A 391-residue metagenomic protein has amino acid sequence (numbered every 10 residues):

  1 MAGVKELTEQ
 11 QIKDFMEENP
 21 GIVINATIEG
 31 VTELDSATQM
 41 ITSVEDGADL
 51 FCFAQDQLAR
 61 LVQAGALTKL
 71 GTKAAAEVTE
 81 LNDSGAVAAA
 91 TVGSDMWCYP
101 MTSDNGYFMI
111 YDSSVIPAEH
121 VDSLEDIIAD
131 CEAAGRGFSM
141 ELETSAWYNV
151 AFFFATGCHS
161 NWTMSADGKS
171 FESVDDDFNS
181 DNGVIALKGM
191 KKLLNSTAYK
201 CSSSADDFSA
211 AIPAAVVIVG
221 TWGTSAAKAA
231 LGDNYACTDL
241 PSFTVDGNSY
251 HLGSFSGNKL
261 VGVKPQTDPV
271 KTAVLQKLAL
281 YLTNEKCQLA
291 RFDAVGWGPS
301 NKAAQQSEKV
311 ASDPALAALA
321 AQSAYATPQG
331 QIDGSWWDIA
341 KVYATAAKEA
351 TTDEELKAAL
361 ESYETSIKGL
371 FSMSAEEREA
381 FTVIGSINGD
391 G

Functional and structural regions predicted by a protein language model:
M1-Q57, V270, A358, T365 (+1 more regions): Conserved N-terminal structural module of periplasmic/extracytoplasmic solute-binding proteins
L7, Q11, N182-G189, P269-L282 (+1 more regions): Short amphipathic alpha-helical coupling segments at ligand-binding clamshell hinges and other catalytic/signaling
Q55-Y107, E119, C237-D239: Hinge/lid segment of periplasmic solute-binding proteins
L61-K69, G93-D95, C158, A227-Y250 (+1 more regions): Ligand-binding "clamshell"
D95-M101, Y107, D126-D175: Extracytoplasmic/periplasmic solute-binding protein
G168-S202: Glycine-centered hinge/linker elements that transmit conformational signals in sensory and ligand-binding systems
A229-A294: Extracytoplasmic/periplasmic substrate-recognition and gating elements
F255, A294-G298, P314-M373: C-terminal capping/gating helix-and-loop segments adjacent to ligand/active sites or protein-protein/ligand interfaces
